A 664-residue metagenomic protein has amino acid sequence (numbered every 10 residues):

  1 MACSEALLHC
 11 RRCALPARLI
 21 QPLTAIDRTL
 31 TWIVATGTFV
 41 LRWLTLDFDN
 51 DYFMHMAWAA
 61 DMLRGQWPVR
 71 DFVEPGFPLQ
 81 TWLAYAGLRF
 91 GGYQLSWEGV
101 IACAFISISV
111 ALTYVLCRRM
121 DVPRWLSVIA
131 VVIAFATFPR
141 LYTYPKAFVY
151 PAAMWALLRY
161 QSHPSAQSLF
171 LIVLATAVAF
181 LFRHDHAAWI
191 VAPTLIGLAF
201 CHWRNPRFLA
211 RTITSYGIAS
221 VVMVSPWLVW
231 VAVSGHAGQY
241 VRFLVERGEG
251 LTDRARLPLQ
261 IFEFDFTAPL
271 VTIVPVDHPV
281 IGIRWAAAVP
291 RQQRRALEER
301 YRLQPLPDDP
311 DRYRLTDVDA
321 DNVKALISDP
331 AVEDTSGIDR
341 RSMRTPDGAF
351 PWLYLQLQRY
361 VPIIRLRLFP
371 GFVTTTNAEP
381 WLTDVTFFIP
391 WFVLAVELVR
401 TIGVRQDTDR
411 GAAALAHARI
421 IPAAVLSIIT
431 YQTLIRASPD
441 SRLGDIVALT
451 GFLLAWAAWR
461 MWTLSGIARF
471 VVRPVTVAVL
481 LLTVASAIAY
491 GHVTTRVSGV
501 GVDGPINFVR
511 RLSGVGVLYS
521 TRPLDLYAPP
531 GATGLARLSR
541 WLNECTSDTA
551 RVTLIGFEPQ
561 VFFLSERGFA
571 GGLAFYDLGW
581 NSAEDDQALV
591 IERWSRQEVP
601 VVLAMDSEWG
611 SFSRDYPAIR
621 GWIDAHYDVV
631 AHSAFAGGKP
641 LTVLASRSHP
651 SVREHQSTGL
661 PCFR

Functional and structural regions predicted by a protein language model:
M54-A60, F72-Y93, V100, T267 (+1 more regions): Short hydrophobic/aromatic helix or loop-helix immediately within or flanking a transmembrane segment in polytopic
E74, P78, G91-I108, T376-T386: Loop-to-helix entry region of an early transmembrane alpha helix in multi-pass inner-membrane enzymes
V100-D121, A152, V396-E397: Transmembrane-helix motifs of polytopic, lipid-linked glycan transferases
T113-A136, Q161-L171: Transmembrane-helix signature of polytopic, membrane-embedded enzymes that assemble or transfer cell-envelope glycans
R118, A153-L171, A175, P206 (+2 more regions): Membrane-interface transmembrane helices that cradle and orient dolichyl/undecaprenyl
A134-A136, L169-H184, I190-L195, S220-V222 (+1 more regions): Membrane-interface alpha helices of multi-pass inner-membrane proteins
A188, I429, I435-R469, P474 (+1 more regions): Hydrophobic/aromatic-rich transmembrane helices and adjacent perimembrane loops
T494-V497, R511-W580, S595, V599-S611 (+1 more regions): Short periplasmic/luminal acceptor-recognition loop of GT-C membrane glycosyltransferases, typified by
